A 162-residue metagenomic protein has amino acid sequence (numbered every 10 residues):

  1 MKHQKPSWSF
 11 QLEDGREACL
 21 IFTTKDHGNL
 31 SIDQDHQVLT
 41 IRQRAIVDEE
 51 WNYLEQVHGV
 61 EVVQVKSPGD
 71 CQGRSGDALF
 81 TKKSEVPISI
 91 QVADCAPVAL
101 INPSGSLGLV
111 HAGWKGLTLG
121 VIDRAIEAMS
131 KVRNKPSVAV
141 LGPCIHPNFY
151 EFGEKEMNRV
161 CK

Functional and structural regions predicted by a protein language model:
M1-K162: Active-site microenvironment for binding and transforming phosphate-containing groups
